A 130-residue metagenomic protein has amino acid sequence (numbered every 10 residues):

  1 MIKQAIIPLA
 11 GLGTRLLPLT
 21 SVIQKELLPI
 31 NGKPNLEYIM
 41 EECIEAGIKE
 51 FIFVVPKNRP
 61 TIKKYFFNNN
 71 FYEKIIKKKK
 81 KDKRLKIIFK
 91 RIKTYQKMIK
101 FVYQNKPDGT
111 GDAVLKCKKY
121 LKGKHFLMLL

Functional and structural regions predicted by a protein language model:
M1-I7, R15, K33-M128: Conserved N-terminal catalytic core of the sugar/cofactor nucleotidyltransferase
G11: Active-site glycine-centered loops adjacent to acidic/histidine catalytic or metal-binding residues that shape
T14-L17, V22: N-terminal small/glycine-rich loop or linker at the start of catalytic domains across soluble metabolic enzymes
V22-E37: Short catalytic helix/loop segments, enriched in acidic residues and glycine and frequently bearing histidine
